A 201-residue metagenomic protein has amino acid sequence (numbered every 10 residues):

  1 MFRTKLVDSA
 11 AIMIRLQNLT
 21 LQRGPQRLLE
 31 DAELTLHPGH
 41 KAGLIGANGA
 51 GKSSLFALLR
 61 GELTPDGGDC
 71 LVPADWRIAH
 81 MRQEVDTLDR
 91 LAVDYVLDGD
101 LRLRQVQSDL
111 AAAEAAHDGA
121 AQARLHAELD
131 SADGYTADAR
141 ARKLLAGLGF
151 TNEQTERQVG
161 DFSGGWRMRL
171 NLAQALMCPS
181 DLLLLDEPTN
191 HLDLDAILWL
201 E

Functional and structural regions predicted by a protein language model:
F2-E201: ABC ATP-binding cassette signature C-motif
